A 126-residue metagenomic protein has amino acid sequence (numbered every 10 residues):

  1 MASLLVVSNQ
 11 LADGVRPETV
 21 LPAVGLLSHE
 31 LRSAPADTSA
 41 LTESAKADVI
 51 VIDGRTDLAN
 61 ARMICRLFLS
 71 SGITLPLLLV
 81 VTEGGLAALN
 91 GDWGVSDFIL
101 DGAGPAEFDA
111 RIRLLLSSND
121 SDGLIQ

Functional and structural regions predicted by a protein language model:
M1-V15: Short hydrophobic beta-strand segments
L11-T19, S28, S33-A88: Conserved phosphotransfer microenvironments
G91-S96: As written
A103-I112, L116: C-terminal output helix
S117-Q126: Short, Lys/Arg-enriched segments at the junction into DNA-binding effector domains of transcriptional regulators
